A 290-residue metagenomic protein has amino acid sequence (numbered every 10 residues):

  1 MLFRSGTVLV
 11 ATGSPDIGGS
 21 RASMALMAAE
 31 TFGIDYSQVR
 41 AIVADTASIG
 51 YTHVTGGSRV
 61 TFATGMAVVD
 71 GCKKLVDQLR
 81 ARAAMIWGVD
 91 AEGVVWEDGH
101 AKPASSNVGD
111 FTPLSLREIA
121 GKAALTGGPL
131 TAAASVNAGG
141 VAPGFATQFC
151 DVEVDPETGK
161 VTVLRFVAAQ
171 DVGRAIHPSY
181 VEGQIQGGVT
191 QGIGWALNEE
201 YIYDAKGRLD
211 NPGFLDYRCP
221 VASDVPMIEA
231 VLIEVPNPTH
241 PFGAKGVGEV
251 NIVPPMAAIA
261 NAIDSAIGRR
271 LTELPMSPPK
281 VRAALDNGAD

Functional and structural regions predicted by a protein language model:
M1-D290: Cofactor-binding beta-sheet edge motifs in enzyme active sites
